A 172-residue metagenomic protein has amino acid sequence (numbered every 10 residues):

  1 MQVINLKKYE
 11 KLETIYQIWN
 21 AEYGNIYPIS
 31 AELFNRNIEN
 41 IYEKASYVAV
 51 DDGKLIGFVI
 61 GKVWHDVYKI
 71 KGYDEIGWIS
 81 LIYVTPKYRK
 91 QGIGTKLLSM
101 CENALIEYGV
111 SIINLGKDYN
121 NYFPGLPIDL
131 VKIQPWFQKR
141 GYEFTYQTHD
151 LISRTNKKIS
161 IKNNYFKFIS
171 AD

Functional and structural regions predicted by a protein language model:
M1-F34, Y42-V50, L55, T145-I152 (+1 more regions): Short amphipathic alpha-helix that is part of the acyltransferase structural core
T14-I18, K96, M100, K132: Alpha-helical elements of Rossmann-like donor-binding domains used by nucleotide-donor carbohydrate transfer enzymes
V48, K54-H65, W78, Y83: Conserved beta-strand in the GNAT
H65-I79, R89, Y108-S111: A conserved beta-turn-beta hairpin within the catalytic core of GNAT-like acetyltransferases that forms part
I79-R89, D118-N120: A short, internal acetyl-CoA/4′-phosphopantetheine-binding micro-motif in the GNAT/acyltransferase core
V84, K90-I106: Conserved acetyl-CoA-binding loop-helix of GNAT-fold acetyltransferases
S99-S170: Acyl-donor-binding surface of acyltransferase catalytic domains
